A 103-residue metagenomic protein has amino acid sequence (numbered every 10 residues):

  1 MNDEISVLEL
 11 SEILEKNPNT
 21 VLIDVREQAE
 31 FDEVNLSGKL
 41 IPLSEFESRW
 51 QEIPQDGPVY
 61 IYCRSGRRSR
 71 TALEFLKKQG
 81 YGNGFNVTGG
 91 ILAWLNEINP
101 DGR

Functional and structural regions predicted by a protein language model:
M1-V21, V25-P58, R67-R103: Rhodanese-like catalytic fold shared by cysteine-dependent sulfurtransferases and DSP/PTP-type phosphatases
Y62-C63: Short, surface-exposed ligand- or partner-binding patches at beta-edge/loop junctions that are enriched in aromatics
